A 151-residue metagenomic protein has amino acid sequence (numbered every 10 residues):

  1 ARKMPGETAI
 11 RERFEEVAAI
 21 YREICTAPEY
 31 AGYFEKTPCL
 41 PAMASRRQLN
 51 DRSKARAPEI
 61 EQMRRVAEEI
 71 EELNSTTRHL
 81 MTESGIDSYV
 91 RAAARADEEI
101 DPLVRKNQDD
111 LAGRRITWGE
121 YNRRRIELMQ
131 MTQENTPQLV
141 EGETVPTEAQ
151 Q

Functional and structural regions predicted by a protein language model:
A1-Q151: Acidic, Ser/Pro/Thr-rich low-complexity regulatory regions and the short amphipathic helical interaction modules they
